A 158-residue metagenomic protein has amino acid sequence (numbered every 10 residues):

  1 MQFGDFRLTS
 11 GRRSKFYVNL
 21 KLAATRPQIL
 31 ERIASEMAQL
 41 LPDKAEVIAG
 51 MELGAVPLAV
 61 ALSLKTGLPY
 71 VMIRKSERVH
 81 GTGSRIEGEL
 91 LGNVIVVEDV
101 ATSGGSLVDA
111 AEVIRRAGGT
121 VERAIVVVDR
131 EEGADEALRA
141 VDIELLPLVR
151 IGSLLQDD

Functional and structural regions predicted by a protein language model:
M1-D43: Active-site-facing substrate-recognition patch
G11, I48, Y70: Conserved hydrophobic/aromatic pocket- or pore-lining residues that grip, position, or stack substrates in active sites
M37-E46, A111, R115-A117: Phosphate/pyrophosphate-binding loops at sites that engage ATP/ADP/AMP, CoA/4′-phosphopantetheine, polyphosphate
K44-G54, I125-V126: Short glycine-rich phosphate-binding loop at a beta-alpha junction
E46, G92, E122: Conserved acidic residues
G50, V96-V97: Generic enzyme active-site microenvironment
L58-I95, T102-D109: Short, glycine/charge-rich flexible loops or terminal/linker lids adjacent to PRPP-binding catalytic cores
V113-D158: PRPP-dependent phosphoribosyltransferase catalytic core
